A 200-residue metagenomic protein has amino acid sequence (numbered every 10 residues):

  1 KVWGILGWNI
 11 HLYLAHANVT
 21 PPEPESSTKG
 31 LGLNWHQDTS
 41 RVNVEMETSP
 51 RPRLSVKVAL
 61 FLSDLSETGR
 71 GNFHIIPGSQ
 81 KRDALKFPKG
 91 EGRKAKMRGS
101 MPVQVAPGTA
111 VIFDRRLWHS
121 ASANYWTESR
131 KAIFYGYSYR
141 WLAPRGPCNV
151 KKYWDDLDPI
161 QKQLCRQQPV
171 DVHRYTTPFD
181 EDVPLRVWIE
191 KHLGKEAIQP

Functional and structural regions predicted by a protein language model:
K1-L6, T48, P52, I76-Q80 (+1 more regions): Short N-terminal helix-initiation segments at or just after the protein's N-terminus
K1-P22, V42-R53, L62: Signature of the catalytic double-stranded beta-helix
H11, T20-P22, S26-S27, S120-S122 (+1 more regions): Short catalytic/ligand-binding loop motif for oxyanion handling, primarily in non-cytosolic enzymes, centered on
H11-L14, K57, H74-I75, I112-F113: A structural signal for short, well-ordered beta-strand segments and their strand-loop junctions that often border
A15-A17, G78, R115-L117: Short, well-ordered beta-to-alpha junction loops that form the rim of enzyme active sites and present histidine/acidic
A15-A17, V58-L60, I133-Y137: A structural signal for short, well-ordered beta-strand segments
S26-V103, L142-K152: Catalytic core of non-heme Fe(II) oxygenases with the double-stranded beta-helix
R82-L117, S122-P200: Conserved double-stranded beta-helix
